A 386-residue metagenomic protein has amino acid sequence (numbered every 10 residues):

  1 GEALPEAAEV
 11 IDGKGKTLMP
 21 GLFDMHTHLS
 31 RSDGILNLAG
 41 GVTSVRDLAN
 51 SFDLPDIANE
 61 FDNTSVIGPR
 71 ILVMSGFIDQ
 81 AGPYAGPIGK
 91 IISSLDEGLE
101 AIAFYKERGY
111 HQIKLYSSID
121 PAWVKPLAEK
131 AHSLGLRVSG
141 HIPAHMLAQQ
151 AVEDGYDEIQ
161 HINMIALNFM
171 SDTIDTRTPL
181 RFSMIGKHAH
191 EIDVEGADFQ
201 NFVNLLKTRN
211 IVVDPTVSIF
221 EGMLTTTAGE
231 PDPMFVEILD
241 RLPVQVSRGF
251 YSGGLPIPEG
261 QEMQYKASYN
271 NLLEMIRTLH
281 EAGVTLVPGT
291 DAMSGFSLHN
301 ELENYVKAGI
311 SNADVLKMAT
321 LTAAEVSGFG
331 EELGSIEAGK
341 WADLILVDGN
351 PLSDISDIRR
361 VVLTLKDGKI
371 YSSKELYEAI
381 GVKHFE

Functional and structural regions predicted by a protein language model:
G1-M19: Histidine-rich, glycine-flanked metal-binding segment
G1-P5, G349-S356, K369: N-terminal metal-binding scaffold of metallo-dependent hydrolase/deaminase domains
G13-V66, G82-G86, K90-D96, A122 (+3 more regions): Metal-associated gating/positioning segment near the N- to mid-region
G15, F23-H26, G41, I71 (+11 more regions): Divalent metal-coordination and catalytic microenvironments
G34-D56, G68-G76, K106-S118, R137-S139 (+3 more regions): Divalent metal-dependent hydrolysis catalytic cores, especially in the metallo-beta-lactamase
A58, D62, V124-G135, K207 (+2 more regions): Surface-exposed amphipathic alpha-helices with a cationic face
F104-K114, I119, I165-A308, K383: Active-site neighborhoods of metal-dependent hydrolases
F296, S311-L316, V326-V361: Acidic, glycine-enriched loop/beta-strand segments at the rims of small-molecule binding/catalytic pockets
